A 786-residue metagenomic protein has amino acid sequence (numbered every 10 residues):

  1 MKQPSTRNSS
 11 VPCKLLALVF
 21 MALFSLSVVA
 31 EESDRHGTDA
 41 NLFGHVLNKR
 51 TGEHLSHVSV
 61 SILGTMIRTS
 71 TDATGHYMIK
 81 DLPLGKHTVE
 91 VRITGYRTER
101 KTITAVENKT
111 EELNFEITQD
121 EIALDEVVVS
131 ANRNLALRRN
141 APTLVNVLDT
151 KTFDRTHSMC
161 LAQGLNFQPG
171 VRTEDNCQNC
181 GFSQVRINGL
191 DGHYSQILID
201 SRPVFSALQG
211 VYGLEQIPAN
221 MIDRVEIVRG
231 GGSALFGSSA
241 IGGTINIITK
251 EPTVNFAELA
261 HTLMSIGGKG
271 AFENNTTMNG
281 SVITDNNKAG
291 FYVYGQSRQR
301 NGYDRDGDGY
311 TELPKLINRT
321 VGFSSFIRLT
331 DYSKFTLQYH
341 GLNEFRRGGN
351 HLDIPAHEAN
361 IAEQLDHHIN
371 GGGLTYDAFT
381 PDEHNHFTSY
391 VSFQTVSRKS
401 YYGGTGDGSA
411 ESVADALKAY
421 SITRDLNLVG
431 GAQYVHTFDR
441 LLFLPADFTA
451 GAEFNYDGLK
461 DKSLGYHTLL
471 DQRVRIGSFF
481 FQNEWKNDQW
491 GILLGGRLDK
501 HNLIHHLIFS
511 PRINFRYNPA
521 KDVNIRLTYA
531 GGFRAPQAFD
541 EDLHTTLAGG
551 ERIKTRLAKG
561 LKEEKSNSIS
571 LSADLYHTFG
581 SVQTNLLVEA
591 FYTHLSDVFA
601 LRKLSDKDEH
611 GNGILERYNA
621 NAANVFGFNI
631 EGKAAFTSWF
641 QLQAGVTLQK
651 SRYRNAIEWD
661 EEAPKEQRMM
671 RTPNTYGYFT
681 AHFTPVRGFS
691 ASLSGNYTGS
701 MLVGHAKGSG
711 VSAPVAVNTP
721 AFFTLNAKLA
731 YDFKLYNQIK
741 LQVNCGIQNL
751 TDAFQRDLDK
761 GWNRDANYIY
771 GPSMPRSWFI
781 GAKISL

Functional and structural regions predicted by a protein language model:
E32-R35, H45-T51, V58-L63, R92-Y96 (+3 more regions): Short, acidic, small-residue-rich periplasmic hinge/interaction motif at the N-terminus of Gram-negative outer-membrane
K80-D81, R186, R202-R229, K250: Short acidic/polar hinge/loop motifs at secondary-structure boundaries that mediate gating or recognition
A162-P203, D223: Extracytoplasmic beta-strand/coil segments of soluble accessory domains associated with Gram-negative outer-membrane
S206-L208, M221-D223, A234-D306, P314-V321 (+1 more regions): Outer-membrane beta-barrel translocator/receptor signature
T277, H386-Y402, R526, G560-Y618 (+1 more regions): Membrane-embedded beta-barrel scaffold of Gram-negative outer-membrane proteins
R300-T320, F326-F387, F393-D425: Flexible loop and strand-edge segments within Gram-negative outer membrane beta-barrel domains
K486-Q489, F591-H594, N612, E616-K707: Gram-negative outer-membrane beta-barrel transporters
S596, L642, Y697-A706, Y731-L786: C-terminal beta-signal and adjacent terminal beta-strands/loops of Gram-negative outer-membrane beta-barrel proteins
